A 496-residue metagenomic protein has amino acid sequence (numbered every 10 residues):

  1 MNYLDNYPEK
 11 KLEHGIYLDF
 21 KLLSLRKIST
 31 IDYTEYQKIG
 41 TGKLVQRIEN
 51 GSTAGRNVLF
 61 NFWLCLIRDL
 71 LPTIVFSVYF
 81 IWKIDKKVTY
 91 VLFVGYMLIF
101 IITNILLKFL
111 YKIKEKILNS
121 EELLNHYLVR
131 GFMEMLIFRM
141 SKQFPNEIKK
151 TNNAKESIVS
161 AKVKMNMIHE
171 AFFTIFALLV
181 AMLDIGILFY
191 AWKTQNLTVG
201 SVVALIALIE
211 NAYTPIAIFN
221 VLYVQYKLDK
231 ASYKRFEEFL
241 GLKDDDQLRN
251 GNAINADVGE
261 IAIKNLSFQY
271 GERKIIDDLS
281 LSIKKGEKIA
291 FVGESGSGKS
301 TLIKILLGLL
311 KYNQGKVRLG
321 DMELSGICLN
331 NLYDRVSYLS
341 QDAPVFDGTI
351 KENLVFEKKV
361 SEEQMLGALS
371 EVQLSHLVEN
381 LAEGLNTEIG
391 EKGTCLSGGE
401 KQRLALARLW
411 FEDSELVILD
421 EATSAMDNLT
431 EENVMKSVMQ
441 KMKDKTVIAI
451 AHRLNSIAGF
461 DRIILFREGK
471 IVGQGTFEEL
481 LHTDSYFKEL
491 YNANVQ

Functional and structural regions predicted by a protein language model:
M1-N2, W63-L107, V163-I206, N211: A hydrophobic transmembrane-helix motif
Y7, K11, G15, D19 (+2 more regions): Cytoplasmic juxtamembrane "membrane-exit" helices immediately C-terminal to transmembrane segments
H14, L22-Q46, N50-S52, Y127-K150 (+4 more regions): Short intracellular "coupling" helices and adjacent cytoplasmic loop segments at the cytosolic face of multi-pass
K21, T41, V45, G55-R56 (+4 more regions): Alpha-helical membrane-protein architecture signal
S24, I28, I48-G51, L110 (+12 more regions): Hydrophobic/aromatic residues within transmembrane alpha-helices of membrane transport systems, especially the TMDs
Y33-T34, N50-W63, I67, L71 (+6 more regions): An intracellular "coupling" helix at the cytosolic face of ABC transporter transmembrane type-1 domains
Q143, M167, N211-G241: Cytosolic ends of transmembrane helices, especially the final helix of ABC transmembrane type-1 domains
N255-Q496: ABC-type nucleotide-binding domain
